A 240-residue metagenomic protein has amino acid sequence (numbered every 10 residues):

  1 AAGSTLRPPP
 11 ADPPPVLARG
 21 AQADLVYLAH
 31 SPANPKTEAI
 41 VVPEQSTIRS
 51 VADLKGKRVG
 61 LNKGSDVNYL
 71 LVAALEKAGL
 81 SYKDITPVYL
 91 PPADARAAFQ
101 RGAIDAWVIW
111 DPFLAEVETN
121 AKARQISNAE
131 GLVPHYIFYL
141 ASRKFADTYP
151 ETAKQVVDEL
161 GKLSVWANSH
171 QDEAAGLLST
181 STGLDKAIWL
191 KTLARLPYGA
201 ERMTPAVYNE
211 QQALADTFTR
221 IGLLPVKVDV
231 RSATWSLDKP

Functional and structural regions predicted by a protein language model:
A1-S81, T86-Y89, D105-D111, I126 (+1 more regions): Short, glycine-/small- and polar/acidic-enriched structural segments that line small-molecule recognition paths
A2, A21, P43, K57 (+12 more regions): Structured segments of extracytoplasmic/periplasmic soluble domains in secreted or envelope-associated proteins
A2, V16, V26, A52 (+12 more regions): Solvent-exposed, polar/charged alpha-helical surfaces in well-ordered, non-transmembrane soluble domains, broadly
P13, V88, A93-T180: Pocket-lining segment of extracytoplasmic ligand-binding domains
V16, P35-T37, P92, E116 (+3 more regions): Generic structural signal for helix capping and beta-alpha/helix-loop junctions
D147-P225: Secondary-structure end/capping motifs
D216-P240: Conserved C-terminal helix/tail region of periplasmic/extracytoplasmic solute-binding proteins
